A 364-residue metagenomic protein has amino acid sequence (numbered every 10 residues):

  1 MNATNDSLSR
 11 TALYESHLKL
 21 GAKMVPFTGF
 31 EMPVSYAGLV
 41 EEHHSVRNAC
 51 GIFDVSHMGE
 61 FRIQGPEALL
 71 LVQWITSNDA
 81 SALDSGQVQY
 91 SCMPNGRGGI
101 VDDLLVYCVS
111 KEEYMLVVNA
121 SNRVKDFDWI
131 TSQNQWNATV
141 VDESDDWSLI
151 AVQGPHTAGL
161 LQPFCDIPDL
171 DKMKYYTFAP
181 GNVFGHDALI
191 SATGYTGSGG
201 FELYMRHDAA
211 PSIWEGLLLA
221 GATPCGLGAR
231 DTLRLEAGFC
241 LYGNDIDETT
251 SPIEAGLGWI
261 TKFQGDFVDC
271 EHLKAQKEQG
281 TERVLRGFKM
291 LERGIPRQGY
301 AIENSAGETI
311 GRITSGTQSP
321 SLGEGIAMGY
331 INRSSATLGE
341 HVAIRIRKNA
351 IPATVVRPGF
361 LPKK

Functional and structural regions predicted by a protein language model:
M1-S91, G99-V101, G228: Acidic, proline/glycine-enriched N-terminal capping motif
M1-T28, P33-V34, V40, V109-K364: Conserved, structured C-terminal
E42-V46, R97-I100, L104, F184-S191: Membrane-targeting and insertion segments and their boundary/processing signals
V55-P66, Y107-M115, Q153: N-terminal glycine-rich flavin-associated loop
P66-I100, T157-H186: Internal amphipathic helical hairpin motif
D79-Q133: Well-ordered mid-protein domain cores that form the structural environment of catalytic cofactors
